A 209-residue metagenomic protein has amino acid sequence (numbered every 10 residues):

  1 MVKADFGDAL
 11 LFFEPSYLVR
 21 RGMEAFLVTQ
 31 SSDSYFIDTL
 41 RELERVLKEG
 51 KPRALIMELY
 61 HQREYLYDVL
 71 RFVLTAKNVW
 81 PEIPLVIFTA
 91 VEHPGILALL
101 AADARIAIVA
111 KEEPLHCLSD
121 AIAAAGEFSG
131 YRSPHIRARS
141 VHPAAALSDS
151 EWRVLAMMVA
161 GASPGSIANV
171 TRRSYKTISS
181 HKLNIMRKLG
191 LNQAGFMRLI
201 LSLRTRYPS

Functional and structural regions predicted by a protein language model:
M1-H135: N-terminal regulatory/sensing modules of transcriptional regulators
E14, K176-S179: Conserved acidic E/D residue at the C-terminus of a beta-strand in Rossmann-like folds
A121, H181-N184: Residues within the DNA-recognition helix of helix-turn-helix
R137-T177: Helix-turn-helix DNA-binding segment
L183-S209: Basic, Lys/Arg-enriched C-terminal extension of HTH/homeodomain DNA-binding domains
